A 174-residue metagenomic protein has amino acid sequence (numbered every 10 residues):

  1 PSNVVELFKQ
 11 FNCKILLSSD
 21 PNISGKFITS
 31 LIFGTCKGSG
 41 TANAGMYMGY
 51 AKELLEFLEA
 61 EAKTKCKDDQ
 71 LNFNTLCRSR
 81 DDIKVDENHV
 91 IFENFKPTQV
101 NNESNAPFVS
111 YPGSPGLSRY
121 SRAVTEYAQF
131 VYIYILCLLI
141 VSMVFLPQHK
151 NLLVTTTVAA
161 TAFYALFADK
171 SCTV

Functional and structural regions predicted by a protein language model:
P1-C36: Conserved donor-nucleotide/metal-binding helix-loop-beta segment in metal-dependent transferases, i.e., the alpha-helix
F11-C13, S104, S118, H149: Generic cytosolic/nucleocytoplasmic N-terminal low-complexity/intrinsically disordered segments
N12, F33, D81, L146-H149 (+1 more regions): Short, flexible coil/linker elements and helix-boundary hinge sites characteristic of intrinsically disordered
S39-I140: Catalytic core and acceptor-binding pocket of nucleotide-sugar-dependent glycosyltransferases
T125-S171: Transmembrane alpha-helices
